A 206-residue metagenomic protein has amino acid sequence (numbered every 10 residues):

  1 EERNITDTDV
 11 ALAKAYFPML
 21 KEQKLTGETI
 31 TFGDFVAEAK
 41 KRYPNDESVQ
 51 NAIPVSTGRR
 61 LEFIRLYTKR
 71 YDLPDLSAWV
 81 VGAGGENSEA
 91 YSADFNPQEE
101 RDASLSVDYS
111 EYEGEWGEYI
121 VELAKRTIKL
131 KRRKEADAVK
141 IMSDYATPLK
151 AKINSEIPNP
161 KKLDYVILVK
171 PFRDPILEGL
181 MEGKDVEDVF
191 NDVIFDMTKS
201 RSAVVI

Functional and structural regions predicted by a protein language model:
E1-K14, F172-R173, L177, M181-K184 (+1 more regions): N-terminal intrinsically disordered, low-complexity, charged/polar
E2-A11, K24, T29-A138: Nucleic acid-binding interface residues in structured DNA/RNA-binding domains, emphasizing the DNA-engaging scaffolds
A15-M19: Pre-recognition alpha-helix immediately N-terminal to the DNA-recognition helix within helix-turn-helix or winged-helix
L25, K69, K125, T147 (+4 more regions): Generic surface-pattern signal
A90-A93, L130, A151, L163-I167 (+1 more regions): Hydrophobic transmembrane signal anchors and adjacent membrane-proximal interface regions, especially in viral
R133-E187: Charged/polar low-complexity intrinsically disordered segments, enriched in acidic residues
